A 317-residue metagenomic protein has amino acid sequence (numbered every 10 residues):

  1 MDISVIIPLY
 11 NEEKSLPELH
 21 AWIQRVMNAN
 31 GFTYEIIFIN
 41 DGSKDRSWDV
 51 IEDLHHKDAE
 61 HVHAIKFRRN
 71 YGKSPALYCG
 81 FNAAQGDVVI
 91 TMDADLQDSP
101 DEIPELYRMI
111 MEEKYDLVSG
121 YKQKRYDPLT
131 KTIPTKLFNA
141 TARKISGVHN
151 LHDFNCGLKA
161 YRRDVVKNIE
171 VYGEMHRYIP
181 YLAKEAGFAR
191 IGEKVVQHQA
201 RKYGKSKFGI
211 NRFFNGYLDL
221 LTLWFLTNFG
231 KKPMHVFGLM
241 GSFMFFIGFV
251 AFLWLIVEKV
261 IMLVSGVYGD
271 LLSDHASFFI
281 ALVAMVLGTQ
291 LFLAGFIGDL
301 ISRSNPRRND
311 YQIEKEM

Functional and structural regions predicted by a protein language model:
D2-S4, E35: Cell-envelope/extracellular polymer assembly enzymes that use nucleotide-activated donors
E12-M27: Short, well-formed alpha-helical segments that are part of the catalytic scaffolds of diverse glycosyltransferases
K14-E18, D45-L54: Acidic helix N-cap motif at the loop->helix transition within catalytic regions of sugar-transfer enzymes
F32-S43, I65-K66: Short beta-strand/loop segment that forms part of the nucleotide-sugar
N40-D49, L96-Q97: A conserved acidic beta->alpha catalytic loop
I65-R69, K73-A83, V88, P100-Y178 (+3 more regions): Acceptor/aglycone-binding surface of glycosyltransferases and processive sugar-polymer synthases
Y181-M317: Hydrophobic helical membrane-anchoring modules
